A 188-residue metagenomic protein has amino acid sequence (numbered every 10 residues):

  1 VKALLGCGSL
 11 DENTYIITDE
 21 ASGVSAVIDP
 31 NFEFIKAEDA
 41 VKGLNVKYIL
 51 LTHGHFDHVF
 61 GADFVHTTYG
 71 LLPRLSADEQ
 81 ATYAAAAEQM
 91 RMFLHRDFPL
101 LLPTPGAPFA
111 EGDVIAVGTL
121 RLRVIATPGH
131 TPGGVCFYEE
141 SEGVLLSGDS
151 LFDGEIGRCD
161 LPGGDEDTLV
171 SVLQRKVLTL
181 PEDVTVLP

Functional and structural regions predicted by a protein language model:
V1-L44, C136-G148: Conserved beta-strand hairpin/beta-sheet module of binuclear metal-dependent hydrolase folds, prominently
L5-C7, T104-G106, A126-P128: Short Gly/Pro-enriched turn/cap motifs at secondary-structure boundaries
N13, V24, P105, E111-D113 (+1 more regions): Residue-level marker for the onset of beta-strands and adjacent loop->beta junctions in well-ordered domains
I17, D29, H53, V65 (+6 more regions): Divalent metal-coordination and catalytic microenvironments
S22, F32, F56, G129 (+2 more regions): Short, glycine/acidic-enriched loop or turn micro-motifs at the edges of active sites
A26-I28, L50, P73, L146 (+1 more regions): Residue-level marker for buried hydrophobic side chains located in beta-strands that build the well-ordered beta-sheet
F32-A116, L120: Active-site HxH/HxHxD metal-binding segment of metal-dependent hydrolases
Q89-M92, R121-P188: Metallo-beta-lactamase
